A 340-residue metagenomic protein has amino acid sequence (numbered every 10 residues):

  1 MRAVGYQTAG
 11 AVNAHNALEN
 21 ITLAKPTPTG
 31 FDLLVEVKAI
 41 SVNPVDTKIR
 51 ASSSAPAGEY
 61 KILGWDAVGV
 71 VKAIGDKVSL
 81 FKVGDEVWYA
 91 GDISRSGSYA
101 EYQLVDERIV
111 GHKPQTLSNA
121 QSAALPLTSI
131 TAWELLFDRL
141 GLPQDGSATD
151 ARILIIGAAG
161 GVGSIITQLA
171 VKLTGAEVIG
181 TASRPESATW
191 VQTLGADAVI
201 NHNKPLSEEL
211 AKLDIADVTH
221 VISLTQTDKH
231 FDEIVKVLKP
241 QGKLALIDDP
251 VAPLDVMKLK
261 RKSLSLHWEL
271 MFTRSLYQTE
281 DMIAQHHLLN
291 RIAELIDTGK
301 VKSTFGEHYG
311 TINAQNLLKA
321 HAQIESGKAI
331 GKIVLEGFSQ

Functional and structural regions predicted by a protein language model:
A24-S41, A51-S96: Glycine-rich beta-strand-centered segment in the early N-terminal region that forms part of a ligand/cofactor-binding
D76-K77, G180-W190, D228-K229, A252: Short glycine/proline-centered loop/turn elements that form peptide/ligand docking sites
D85-E86, Y102, K243: Residue-level marker of beta-strand positions
S94-D106: A structural motif shared across PLP-dependent enzymes of the aminotransferase-like
A123-K204: Mid-domain Rossmann-like dinucleotide-binding core that forms the NAD(H)/NADP(H) cofactor-binding site
Q144-G146, V199-E269: Glycine-rich cofactor phosphate-binding loops and adjacent beta1-alpha1 units of small-molecule cofactor enzyme domains
K258-H308: C-terminal substrate-binding/catalytic core of Rossmann-like NAD(P)-dependent dehydrogenases/reductases
D297-E307, L318-Q340: C-terminal capping/lid region of NAD(P)-dependent oxidoreductase domains
